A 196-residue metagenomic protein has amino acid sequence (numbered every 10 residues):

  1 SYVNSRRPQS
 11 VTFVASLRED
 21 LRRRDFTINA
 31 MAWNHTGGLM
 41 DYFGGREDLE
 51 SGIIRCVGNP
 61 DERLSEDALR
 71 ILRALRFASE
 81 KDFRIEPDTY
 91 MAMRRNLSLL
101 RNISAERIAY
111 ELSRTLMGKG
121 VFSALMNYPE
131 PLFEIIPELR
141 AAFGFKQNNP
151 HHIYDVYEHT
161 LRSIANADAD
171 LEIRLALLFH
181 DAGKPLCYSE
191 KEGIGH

Functional and structural regions predicted by a protein language model:
S1-H196: Catalytic cores of the polymerase beta-like nucleotidyltransferase superfamily and closely associated nucleotide
